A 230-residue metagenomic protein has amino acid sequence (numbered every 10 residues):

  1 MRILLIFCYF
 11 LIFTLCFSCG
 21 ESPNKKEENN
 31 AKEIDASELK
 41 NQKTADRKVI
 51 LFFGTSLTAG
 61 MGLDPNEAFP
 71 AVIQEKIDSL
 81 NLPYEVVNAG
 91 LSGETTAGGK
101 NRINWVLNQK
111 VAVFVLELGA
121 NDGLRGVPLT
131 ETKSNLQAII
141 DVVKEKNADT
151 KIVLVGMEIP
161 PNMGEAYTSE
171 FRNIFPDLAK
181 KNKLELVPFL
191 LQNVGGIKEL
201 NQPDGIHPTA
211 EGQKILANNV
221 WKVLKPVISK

Functional and structural regions predicted by a protein language model:
M1-F53, A59-D64, D78-P83, Q109 (+4 more regions): N-terminal secretory targeting modules
R2-L5, L63, S92, L129 (+1 more regions): A generic secondary-structure micro-motif detector that highlights 1-2 residue hydrophobic/ambivalent hotspots embedded
L15, V87, V153: Conserved Rossmann-like nucleotide-binding pocket used by diverse enzymes that bind dinucleotide cofactors
F53-G54, V155: Short hydrophobic segments within beta-strands
T55-S56, A120: Active-site metal-binding loops of divalent metal-dependent hydrolases
E67-S79: Short catalytic helix/loop segments, enriched in acidic residues and glycine and frequently bearing histidine
L82-T95: A short beta-strand-loop structural module common to alpha/beta enzyme folds
K100-K230: Alpha-helical cap/lid subdomain in secreted, periplasmic, or secretory-pathway luminal O-acyl-processing enzymes
